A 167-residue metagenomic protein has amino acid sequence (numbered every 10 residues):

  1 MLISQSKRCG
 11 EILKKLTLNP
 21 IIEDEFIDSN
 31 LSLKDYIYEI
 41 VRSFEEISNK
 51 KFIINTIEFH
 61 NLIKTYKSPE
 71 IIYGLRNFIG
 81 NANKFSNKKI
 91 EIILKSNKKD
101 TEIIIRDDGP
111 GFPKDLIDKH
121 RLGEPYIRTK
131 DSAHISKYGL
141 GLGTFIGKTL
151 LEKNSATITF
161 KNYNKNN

Functional and structural regions predicted by a protein language model:
M1-I57: Conserved DHp (HisKA) dimerization/phosphotransfer helix of two-component histidine kinases, i.e., the long coiled-coil
F52-L75: Conserved short strand/loop->alpha-helix "switch" segment adjacent to the catalytic nucleotide/phosphoryl-transfer site
K89-K99: Short beta-strand/loop element within the Bergerat-fold HATPase_c
D107: Acidic ATP/Mg2+-coordinating residue in the GHKL
F112-I127: Short conserved segment of the HATPase_c
L140-T144: Hydrophobic Leu site in an alpha-helix of the histidine kinase catalytic ATPase core
I146-S155: Conserved glycine-/histidine-rich ATP-lid loop and adjacent helix of the Bergerat-fold HATPase_c
